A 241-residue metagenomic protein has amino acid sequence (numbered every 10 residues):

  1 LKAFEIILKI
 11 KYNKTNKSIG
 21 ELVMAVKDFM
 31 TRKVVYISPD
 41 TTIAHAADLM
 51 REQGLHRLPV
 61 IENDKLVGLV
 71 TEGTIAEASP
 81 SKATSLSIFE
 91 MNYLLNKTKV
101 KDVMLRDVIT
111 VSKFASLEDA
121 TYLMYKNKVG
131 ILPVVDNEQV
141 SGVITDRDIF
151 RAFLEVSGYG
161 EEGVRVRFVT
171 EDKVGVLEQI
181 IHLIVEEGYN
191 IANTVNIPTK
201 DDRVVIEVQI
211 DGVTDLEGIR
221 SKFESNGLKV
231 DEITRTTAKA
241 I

Functional and structural regions predicted by a protein language model:
L1-V23: Short, Lys/Arg-enriched N-terminal segments with co-localized hydrophobic residues within the first ~10-30 amino acids
I19-K33, E72-I109, T121-Y125, T145-D201 (+2 more regions): Tandem CBS (Bateman) regulatory domains
Y36-S38, S112, R167-V169, Q209: Generic structural detector for well-ordered beta-strands
I37-G54, I61, T110-K128, V135 (+2 more regions): The conserved cystathionine-beta-synthase
M50, L58-T74, M124, L132-R147 (+1 more regions): A glycine-centered beta-loop-beta connector
P198-V205, T234-I241: Short proline/glycine- and acidic-rich turn/helix-capping motifs at secondary-structure junctions
V205-G212: Short basic, glycine-rich beta-strand/loop surfaces that mediate nucleic-acid
